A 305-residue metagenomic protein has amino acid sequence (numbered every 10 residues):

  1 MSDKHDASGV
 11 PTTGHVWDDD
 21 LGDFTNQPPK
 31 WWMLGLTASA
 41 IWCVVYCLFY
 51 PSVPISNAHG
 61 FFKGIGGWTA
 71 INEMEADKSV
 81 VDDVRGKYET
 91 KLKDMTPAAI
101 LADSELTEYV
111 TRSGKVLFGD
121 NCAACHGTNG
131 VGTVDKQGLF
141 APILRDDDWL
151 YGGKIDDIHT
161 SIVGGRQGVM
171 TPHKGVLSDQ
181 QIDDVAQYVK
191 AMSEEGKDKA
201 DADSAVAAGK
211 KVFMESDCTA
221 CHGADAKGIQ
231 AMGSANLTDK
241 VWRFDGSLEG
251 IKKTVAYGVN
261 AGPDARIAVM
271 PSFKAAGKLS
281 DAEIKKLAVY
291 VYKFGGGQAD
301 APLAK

Functional and structural regions predicted by a protein language model:
S2-E108, G152-D157, P172-K190, A275-V291: Periplasmic c-type cytochrome electron-transfer domains
F24, D146, H173, G209 (+2 more regions): Residues marking the start of alpha-helices
L106-T133, D146, G152, H159-G164 (+5 more regions): Sequence/structural segment immediately N-terminal to covalent heme-attachment motifs in c-type and related
T133, G138-I143, V163-I182, A186-D201 (+3 more regions): Axial heme c-ligation environment in periplasmic c-type cytochrome domains
S193, S216-D217, V241, G295: Alpha-helix capping/termination and helix-coil
S247-L248: Structural signature of tandem alpha-helical TPR/SEL1-like repeats, specifically the intra-repeat loop/turn
